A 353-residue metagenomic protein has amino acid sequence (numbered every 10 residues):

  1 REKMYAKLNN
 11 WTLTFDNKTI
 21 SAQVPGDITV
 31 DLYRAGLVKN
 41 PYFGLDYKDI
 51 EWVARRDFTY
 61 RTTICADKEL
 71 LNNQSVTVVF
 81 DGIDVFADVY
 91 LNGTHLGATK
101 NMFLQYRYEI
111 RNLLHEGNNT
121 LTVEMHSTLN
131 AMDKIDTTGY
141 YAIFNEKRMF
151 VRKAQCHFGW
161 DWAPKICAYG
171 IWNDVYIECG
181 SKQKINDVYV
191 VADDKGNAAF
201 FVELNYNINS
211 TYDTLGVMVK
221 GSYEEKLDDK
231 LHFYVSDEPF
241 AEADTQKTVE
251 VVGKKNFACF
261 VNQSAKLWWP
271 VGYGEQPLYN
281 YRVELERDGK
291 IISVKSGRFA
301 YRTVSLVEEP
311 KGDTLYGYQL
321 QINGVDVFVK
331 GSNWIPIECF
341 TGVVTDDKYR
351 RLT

Functional and structural regions predicted by a protein language model:
M4-Y5, N9-D16, D27-G36, R55-I185: Accessory beta-strand-rich segments of carbohydrate-active enzymes
Y5-N10, I83, T211-T214, Q276-Y281 (+1 more regions): A short, compositionally biased
T14-D16, D81, N92, S222-E224 (+3 more regions): Short strand-coil-strand connectors
N40-A66, L70-V79, D84-L91, G97-K100 (+3 more regions): Active-site-adjacent substrate/metal-binding segments within catalytic domains of carbohydrate-active enzymes
N112-N118, E203-P310: Extended acidic/polar, glycine-enriched regions that form or flank non-catalytic beta-rich accessory modules
H126-D133, R287-I292, G324: Short acidic/polar inter-strand loop motif in beta-rich domains
C179-S210, G312-Q319: Surface beta-strand/loop "capping" patches
